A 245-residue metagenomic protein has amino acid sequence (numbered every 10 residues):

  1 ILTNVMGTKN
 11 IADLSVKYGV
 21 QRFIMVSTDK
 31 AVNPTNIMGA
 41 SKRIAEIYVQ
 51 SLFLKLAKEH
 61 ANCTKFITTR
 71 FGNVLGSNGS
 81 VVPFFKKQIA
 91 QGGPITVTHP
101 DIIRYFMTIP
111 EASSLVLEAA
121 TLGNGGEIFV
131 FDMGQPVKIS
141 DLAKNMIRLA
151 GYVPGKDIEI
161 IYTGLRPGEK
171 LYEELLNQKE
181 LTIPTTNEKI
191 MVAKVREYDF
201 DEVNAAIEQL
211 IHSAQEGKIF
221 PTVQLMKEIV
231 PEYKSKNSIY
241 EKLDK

Functional and structural regions predicted by a protein language model:
L2-I47, S51: Conserved Rossmann-fold NAD(P)-dependent oxidoreductase catalytic core, especially the SDR/UDP-sugar
I11, K17, S51-K245: Strand-loop microenvironment adjacent to phosphate/nucleotide-handling motifs in alpha/beta enzyme folds
